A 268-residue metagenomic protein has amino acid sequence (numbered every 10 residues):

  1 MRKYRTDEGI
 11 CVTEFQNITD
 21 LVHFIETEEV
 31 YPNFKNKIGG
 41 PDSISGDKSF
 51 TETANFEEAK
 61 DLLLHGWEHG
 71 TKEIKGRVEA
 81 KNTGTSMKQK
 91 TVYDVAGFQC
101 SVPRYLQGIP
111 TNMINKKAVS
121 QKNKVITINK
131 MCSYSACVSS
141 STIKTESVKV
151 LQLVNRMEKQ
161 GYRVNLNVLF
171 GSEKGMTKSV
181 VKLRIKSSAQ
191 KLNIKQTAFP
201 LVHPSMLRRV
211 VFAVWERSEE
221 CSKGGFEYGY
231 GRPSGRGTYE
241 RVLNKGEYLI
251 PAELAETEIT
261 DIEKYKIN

Functional and structural regions predicted by a protein language model:
M1-T127, S133-N268: Acidic, low-complexity intrinsically disordered regions
